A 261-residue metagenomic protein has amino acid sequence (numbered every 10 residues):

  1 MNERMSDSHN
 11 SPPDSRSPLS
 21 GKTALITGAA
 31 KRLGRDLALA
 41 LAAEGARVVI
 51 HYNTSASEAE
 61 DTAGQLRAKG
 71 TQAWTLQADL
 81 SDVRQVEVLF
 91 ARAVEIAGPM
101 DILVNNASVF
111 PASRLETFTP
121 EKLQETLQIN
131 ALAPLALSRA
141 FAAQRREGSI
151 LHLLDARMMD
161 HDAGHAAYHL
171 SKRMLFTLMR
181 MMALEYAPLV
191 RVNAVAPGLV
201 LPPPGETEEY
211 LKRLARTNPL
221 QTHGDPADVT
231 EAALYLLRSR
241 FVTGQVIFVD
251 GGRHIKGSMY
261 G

Functional and structural regions predicted by a protein language model:
R4-D14, D160, T243-G261: Short C-terminal tail/terminal secondary-structure segment of NAD(P)H-dependent dehydrogenase/reductase domains
T23, A30-R32: Conserved glycine-rich cofactor-binding loop
L41, F176, Y186-V200, V242-V249: Conserved Rossmann-fold SDR core element
A46-E60: Conserved glycine-rich Rossmann-like NAD(P)H-binding loop of the short-chain dehydrogenase/reductase
R114-L115, K122-Q124, L214: Substrate-binding pocket helix/loop in short-chain dehydrogenase/reductase
Q144, P226-V249, H254: C-terminal substrate-recognition "lid" of short-chain dehydrogenase/reductases
S149-A187, L199-V200: Catalytic loop of short-chain dehydrogenase/reductase
